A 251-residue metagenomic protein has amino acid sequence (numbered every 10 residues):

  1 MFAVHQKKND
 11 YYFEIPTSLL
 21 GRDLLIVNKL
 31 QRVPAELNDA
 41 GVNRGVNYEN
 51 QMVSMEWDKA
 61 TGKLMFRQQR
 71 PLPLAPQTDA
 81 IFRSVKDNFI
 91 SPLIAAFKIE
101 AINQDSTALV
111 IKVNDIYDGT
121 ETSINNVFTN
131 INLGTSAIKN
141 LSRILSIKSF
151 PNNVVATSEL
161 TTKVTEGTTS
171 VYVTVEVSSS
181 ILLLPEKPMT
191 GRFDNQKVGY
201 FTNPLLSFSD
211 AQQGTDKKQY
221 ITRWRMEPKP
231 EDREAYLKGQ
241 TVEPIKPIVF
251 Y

Functional and structural regions predicted by a protein language model:
M1-Y251: Auxiliary tRNA-acceptor-end handling modules of aminoacyl-tRNA synthetases
